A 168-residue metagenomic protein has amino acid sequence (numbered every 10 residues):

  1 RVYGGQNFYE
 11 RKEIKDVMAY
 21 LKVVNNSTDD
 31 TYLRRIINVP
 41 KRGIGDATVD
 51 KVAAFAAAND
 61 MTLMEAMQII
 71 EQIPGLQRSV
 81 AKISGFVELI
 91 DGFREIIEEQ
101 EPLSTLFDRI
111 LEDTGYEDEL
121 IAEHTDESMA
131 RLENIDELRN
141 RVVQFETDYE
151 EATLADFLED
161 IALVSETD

Functional and structural regions predicted by a protein language model:
R1-F8, V17: Conserved RecA-like ASCE P-loop NTPase motor core of nucleic-acid helicases/translocases
R11, M18-D168: Conserved helicase C-terminal RecA-like lobe
